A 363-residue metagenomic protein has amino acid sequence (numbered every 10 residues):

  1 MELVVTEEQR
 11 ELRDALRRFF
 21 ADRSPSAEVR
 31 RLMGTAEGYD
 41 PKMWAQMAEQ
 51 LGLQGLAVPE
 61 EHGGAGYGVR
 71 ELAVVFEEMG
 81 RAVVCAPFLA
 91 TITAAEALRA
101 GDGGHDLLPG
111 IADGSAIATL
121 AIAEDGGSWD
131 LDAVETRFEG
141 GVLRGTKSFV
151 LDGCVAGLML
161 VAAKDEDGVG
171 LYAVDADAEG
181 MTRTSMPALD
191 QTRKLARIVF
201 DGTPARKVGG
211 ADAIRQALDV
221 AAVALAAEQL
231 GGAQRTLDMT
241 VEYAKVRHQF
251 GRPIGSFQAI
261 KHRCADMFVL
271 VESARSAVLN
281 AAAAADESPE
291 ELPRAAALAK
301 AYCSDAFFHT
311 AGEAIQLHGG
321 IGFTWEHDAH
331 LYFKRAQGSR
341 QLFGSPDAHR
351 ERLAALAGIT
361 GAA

Functional and structural regions predicted by a protein language model:
M1-A82, G114, V142, Q216-A363: Alpha-helical interface subdomain recognition
G68-L72, T91, G104: Amphipathic alpha-helical segments in well-structured domains
C85-G103: N-terminal glycine-rich flavin-associated loop
A97-T119: A generic, well-ordered mixed alpha/beta core segment in the N-terminal half of proteins
G114-D125, V161: A short, Trp-centered hydrophobic/proline-enriched beta-strand micro-motif
A121, R144-M181: A short core secondary-structure module
W129, A133-V134, F149-D152, A176-K207: Flexible, small-/acidic-enriched active-site or ligand-binding loops
T136-F138: A structural signal for short hydrophobic beta-strand segments in well-ordered beta-sheet cores
